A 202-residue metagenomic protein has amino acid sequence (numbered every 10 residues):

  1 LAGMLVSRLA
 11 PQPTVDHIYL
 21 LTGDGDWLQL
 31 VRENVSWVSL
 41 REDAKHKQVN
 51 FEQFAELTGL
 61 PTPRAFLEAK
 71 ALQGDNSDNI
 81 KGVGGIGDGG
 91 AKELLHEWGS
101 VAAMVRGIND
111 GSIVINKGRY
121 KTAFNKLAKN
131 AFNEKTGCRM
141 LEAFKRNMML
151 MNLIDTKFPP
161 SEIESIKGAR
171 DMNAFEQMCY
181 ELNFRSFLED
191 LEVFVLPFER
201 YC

Functional and structural regions predicted by a protein language model:
L1-S165, A169, Y180-R185: Extended two-metal-dependent nuclease catalytic cores across DNA- and RNA-processing enzymes
M172-C202: Long, highly charged low-complexity segments enriched in Glu/Asp and Lys/Arg with interspersed Ser/Thr
